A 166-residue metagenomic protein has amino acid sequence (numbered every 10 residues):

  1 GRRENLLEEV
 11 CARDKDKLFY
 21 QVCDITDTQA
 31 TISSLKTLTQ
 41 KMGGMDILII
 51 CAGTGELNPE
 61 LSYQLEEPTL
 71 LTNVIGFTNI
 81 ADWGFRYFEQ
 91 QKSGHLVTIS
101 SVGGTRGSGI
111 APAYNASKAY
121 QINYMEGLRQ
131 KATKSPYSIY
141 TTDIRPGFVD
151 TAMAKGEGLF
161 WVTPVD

Functional and structural regions predicted by a protein language model:
V22-S33: The beta1-alpha1 cofactor-binding region of Rossmann-like NAD(H)/NADP(H)-dependent oxidoreductases
C51-L57: Conserved NAD(P)H cofactor-binding loop of Rossmann-fold oxidoreductase domains
N58-L71: Short alpha-helical oligomerization interface
A81, S117: Active-site helix of classical SDR
S101: Residue(s) in the substrate-gating loop at a strand-loop-helix junction that position the organic substrate next
S108-P112, E157: Active-site loop immediately N-terminal to the catalytic Tyr-X3-Lys motif of short-chain dehydrogenase/reductase
N123, R129-D166: SDR active-site lid
